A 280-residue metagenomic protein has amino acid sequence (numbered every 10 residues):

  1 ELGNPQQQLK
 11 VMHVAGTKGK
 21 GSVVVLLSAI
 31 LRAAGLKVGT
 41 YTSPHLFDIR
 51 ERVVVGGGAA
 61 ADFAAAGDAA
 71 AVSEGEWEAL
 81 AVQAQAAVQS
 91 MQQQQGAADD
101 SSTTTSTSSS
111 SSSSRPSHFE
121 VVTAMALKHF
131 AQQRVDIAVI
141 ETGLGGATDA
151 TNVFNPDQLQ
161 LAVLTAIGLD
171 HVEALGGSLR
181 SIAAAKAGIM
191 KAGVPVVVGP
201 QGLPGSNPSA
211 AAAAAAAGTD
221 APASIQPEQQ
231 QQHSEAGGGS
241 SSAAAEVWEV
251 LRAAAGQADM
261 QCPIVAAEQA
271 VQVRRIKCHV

Functional and structural regions predicted by a protein language model:
L2-Q7, A33-D157, A166-L169, E173-A183 (+2 more regions): ATP-dependent carboxylate-amine ligase catalytic core
M12-V14: Hydrophobic anchor at the beta1->P-loop junction of P-loop NTPases
S22-K37: A conserved segment at the C-terminal end of the G1
Q93-Q95, T104-S112, A212-A216, I225-S234: Low-complexity, intrinsically disordered transcriptional activation domains enriched in glutamine and histidine
N152-Q160, I189-G193: Short, conserved loop/helix-junction motifs that constitute active-site signature segments in enzyme catalytic cores
L161-T165, G193-G199, Q261: Conserved beta-strand/loop subsegment of P-loop NTPase cores
V197-G199, L203-A211, D220-A221, I225 (+1 more regions): C-terminal accessory "lid"/substrate-recognition subdomains
